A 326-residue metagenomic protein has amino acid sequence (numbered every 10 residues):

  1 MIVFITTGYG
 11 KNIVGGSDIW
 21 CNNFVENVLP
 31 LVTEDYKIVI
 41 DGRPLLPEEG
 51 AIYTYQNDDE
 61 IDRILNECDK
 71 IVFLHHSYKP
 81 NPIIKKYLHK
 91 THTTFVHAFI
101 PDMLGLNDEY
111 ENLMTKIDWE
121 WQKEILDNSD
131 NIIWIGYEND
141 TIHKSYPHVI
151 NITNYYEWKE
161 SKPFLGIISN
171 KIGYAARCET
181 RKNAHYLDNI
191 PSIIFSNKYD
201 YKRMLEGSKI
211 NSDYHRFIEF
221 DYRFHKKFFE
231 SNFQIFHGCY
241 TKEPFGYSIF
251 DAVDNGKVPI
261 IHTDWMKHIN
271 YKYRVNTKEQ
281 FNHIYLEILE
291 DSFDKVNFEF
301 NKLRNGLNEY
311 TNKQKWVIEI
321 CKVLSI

Functional and structural regions predicted by a protein language model:
V3-I5, K162-K182, P191-I193: Conserved donor-binding/catalytic core segment of Leloir-type glycosyltransferases
I19, N276-N282, L289-I326: A charged, aromatic-enriched C-terminal amphipathic alpha-helix characteristic of glycosyltransferases across folds
Y55-D59, E206-E230, Y240: Conserved active-site histidine-acidic residue motif and adjacent donor-binding/catalytic loop of glycosyltransferases
F99-I100, E138-D140, H148-K162, Y199-D200: Short beta-strand->alpha-helix junction loop in the catalytic core of nucleotide-activated group-transfer enzymes
F99-M103, D108-W134: Membrane-proximal helix-turn-helix segments that form the acceptor-binding/catalytic region of lipid-linked
Y222, I235-I249, T263-Y271: Nucleotide-sugar-dependent
H225-F229, Y247-D254: Short alpha-helical segment that forms part of, or immediately flanks, the ligand-binding pocket in carbohydrate-active
D254-H262: Short hydrophobic beta-strand element within catalytic cores of glycosyltransferases and related nucleotide-activated
